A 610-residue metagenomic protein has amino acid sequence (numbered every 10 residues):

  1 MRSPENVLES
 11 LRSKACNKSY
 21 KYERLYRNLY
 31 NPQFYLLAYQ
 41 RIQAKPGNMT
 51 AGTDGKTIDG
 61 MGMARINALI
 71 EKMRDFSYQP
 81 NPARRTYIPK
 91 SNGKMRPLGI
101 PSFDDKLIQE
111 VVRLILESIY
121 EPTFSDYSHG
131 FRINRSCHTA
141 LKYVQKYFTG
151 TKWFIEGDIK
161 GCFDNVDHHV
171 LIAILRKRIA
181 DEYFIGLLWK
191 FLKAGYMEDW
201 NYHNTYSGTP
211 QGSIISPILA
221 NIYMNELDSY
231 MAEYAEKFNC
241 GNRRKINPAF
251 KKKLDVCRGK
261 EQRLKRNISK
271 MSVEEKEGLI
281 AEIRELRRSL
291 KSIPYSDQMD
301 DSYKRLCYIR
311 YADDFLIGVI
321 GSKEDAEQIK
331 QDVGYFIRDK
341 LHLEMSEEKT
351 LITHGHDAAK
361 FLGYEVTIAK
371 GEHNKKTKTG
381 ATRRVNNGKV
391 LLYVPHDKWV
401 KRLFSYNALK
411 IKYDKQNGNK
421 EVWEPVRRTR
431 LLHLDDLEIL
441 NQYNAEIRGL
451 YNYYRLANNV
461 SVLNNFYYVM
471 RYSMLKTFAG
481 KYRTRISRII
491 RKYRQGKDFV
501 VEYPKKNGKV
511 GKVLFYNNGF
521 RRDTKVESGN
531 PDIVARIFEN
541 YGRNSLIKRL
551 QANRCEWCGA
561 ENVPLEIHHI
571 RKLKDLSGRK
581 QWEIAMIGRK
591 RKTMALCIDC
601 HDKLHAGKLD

Functional and structural regions predicted by a protein language model:
M1-D610: Non-catalytic terminal/accessory segments
